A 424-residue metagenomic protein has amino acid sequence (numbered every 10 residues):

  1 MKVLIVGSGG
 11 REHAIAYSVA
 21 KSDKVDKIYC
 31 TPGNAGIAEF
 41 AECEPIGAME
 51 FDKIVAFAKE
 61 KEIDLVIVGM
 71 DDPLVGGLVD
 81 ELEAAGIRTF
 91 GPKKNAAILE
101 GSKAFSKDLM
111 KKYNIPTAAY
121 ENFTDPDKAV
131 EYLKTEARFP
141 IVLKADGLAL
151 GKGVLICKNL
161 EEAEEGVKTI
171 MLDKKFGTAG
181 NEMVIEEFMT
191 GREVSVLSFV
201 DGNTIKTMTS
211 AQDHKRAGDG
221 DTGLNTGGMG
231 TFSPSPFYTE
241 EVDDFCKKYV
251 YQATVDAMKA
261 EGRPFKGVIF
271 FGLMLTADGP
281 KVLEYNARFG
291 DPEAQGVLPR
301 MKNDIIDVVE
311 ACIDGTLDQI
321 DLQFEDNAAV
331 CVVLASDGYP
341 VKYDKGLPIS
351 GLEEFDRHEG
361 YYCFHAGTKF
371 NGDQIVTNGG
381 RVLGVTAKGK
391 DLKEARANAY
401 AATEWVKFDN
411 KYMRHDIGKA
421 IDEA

Functional and structural regions predicted by a protein language model:
M1-K94: ATP-binding N-terminal substructure of ATP-dependent carboxylate-amine bond-forming enzymes
A20-K21, G36-A38, E60, F90 (+13 more regions): Solvent-exposed alpha-helices and their adjacent loops that cap or buttress functional pockets in soluble metabolic
C43-M49, E121-D125, C157: Short acidic-hydrophobic, aromatic-tinged amphipathic segments that line or gate anion-handling sites
F90-G153: A conserved helix-loop-beta module that forms one wall/lid of the active-site cleft in ATP-utilizing catalytic domains
G153-Q295: Internal nucleotide-binding/catalytic subdomain
K247-I269, N286-H358, N371: Active-site "cap" helix and flanking loop/linker of ATP-utilizing ligase/carboxylase catalytic domains
T368-G372, V376-A424: Generic C-terminus detector
